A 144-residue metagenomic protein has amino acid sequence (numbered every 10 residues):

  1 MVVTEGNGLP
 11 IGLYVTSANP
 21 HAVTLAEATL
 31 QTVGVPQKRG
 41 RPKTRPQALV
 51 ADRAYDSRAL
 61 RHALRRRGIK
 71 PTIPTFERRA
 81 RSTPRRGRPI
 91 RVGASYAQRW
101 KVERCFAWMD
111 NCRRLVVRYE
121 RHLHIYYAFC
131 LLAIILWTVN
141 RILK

Functional and structural regions predicted by a protein language model:
M1: Short, surface-exposed charged micro-motifs
E5: Short, acidic, Ser/Thr-enriched surface-loop or helix-capping motifs
Y14-R39: Active-site beta-loop-alpha junctions of metal-dependent nucleic acid enzymes, especially the RNase H-like/DDE
A28-Q31, A107, C130, I134: Generic alpha-helical structural context detector
Q37-R121: Helix-centered, glycine/charged polyanion-binding patches within enzymatic domains that contact phosphate-containing
H122-Y126: Membrane-interface transmembrane-helix boundary segments in multi-pass integral membrane proteins
F129-K144: Charged phosphate-binding loop/patch that engages nucleotide di/tri-phosphates or the phosphate backbone of nucleic
